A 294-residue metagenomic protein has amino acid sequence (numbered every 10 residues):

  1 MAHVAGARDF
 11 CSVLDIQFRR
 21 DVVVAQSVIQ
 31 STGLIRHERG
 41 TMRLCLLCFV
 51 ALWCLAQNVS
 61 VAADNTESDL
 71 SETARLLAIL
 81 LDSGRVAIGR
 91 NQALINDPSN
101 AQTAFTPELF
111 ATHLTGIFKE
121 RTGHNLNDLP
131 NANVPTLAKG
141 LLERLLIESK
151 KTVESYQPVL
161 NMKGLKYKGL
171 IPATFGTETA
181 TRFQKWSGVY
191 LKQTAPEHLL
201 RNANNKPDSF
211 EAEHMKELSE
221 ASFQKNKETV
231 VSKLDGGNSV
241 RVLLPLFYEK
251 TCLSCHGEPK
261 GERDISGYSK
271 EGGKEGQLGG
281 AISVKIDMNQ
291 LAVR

Functional and structural regions predicted by a protein language model:
M1-T41: N-terminal amphipathic/basic-hydrophobic helices that include classical n-h-c signal peptides and signal-anchor
A7, S12, L55-Q57, S239 (+2 more regions): Solvent-exposed, well-ordered amphipathic alpha-helical segments that flank/support binding or catalytic loops
C11, C45-C48: Cysteine-centered motifs
L47-A56: Bacterial N-terminal signal peptides
V61-F247, G261-R294: Extracytoplasmic c-type cytochrome modules immediately beyond a signal peptide or single-pass transmembrane anchor
Y248-K260: The canonical Cys-X-X-Cys-His
